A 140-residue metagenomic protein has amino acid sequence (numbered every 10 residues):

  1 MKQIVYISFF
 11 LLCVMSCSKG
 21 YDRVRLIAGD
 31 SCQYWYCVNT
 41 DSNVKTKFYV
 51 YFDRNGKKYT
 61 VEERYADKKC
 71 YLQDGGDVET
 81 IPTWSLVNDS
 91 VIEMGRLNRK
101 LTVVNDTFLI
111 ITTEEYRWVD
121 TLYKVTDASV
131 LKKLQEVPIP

Functional and structural regions predicted by a protein language model:
M1-I4, K19: Positively charged n-region of N-terminal signal peptides that target proteins for export
I4-M15: Sec-dependent N-terminal signal peptides
C17-Q73, N88-P140: Lipid interaction determinants
C70-P82: Phosphoinositide-binding peripheral membrane targeting modules
